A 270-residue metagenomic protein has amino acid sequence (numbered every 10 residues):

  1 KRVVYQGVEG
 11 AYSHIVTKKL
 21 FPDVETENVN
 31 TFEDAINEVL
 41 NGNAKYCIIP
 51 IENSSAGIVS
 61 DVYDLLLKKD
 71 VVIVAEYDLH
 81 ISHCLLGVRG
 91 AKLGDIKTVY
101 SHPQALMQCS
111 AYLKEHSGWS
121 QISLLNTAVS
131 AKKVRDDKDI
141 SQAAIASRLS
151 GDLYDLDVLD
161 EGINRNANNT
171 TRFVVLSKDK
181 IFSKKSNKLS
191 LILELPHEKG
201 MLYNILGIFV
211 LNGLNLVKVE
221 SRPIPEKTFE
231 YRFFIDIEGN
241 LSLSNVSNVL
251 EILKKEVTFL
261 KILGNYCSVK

Functional and structural regions predicted by a protein language model:
K1-K270: Domain-level signature for soluble enzymes in the chorismate/prephenate branch of the shikimate pathway
